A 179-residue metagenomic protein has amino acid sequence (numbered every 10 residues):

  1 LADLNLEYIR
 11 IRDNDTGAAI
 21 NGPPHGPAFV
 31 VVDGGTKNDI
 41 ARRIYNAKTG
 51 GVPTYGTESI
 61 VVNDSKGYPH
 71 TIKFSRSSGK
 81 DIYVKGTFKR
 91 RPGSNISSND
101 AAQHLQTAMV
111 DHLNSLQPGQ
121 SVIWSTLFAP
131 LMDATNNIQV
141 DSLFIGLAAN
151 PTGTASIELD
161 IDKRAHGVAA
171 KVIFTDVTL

Functional and structural regions predicted by a protein language model:
L1-Q120, T178-L179: Carbohydrate-recognition loop of C-type lectin domains
V62, S97-L179: An aromatic-glycine-centered, glycine-rich loop/turn in mixed alpha/beta architecture
